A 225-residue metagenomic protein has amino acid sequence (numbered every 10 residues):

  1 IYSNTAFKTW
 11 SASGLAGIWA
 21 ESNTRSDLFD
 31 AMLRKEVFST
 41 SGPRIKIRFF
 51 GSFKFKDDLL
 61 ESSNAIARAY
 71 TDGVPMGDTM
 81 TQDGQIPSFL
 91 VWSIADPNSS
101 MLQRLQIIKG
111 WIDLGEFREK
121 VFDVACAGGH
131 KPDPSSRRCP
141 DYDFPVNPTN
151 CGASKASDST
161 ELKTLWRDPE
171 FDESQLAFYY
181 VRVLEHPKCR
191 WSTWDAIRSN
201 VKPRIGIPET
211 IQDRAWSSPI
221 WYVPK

Functional and structural regions predicted by a protein language model:
I1-K225: C-terminal functional module detector
